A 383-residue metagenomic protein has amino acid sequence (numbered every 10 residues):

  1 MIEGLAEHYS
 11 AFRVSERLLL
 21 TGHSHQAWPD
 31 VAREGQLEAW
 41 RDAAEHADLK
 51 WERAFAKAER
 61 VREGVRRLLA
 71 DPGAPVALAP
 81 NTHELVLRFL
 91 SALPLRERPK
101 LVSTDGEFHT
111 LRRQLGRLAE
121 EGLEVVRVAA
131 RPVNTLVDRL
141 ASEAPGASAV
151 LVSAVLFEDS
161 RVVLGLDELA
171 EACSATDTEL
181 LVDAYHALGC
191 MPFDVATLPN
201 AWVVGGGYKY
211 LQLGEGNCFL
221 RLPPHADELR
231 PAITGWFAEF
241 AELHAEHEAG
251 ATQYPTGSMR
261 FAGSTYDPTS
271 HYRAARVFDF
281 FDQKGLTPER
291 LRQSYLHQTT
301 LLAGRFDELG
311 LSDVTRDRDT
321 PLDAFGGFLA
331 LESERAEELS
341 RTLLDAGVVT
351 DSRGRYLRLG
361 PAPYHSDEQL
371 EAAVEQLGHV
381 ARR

Functional and structural regions predicted by a protein language model:
M1-R383: Pyridoxal 5′-phosphate
